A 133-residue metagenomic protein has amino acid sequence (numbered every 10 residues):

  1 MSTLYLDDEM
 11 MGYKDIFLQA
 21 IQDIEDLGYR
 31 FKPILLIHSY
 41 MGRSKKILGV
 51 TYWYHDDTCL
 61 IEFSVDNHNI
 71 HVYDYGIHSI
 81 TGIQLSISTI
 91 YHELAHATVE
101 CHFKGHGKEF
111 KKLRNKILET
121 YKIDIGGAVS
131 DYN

Functional and structural regions predicted by a protein language model:
M1-S88, A97-N133: Active-site-proximal or metal-binding-adjacent scaffold patches in catalytic folds
E93: Walker B catalytic acidic pair
